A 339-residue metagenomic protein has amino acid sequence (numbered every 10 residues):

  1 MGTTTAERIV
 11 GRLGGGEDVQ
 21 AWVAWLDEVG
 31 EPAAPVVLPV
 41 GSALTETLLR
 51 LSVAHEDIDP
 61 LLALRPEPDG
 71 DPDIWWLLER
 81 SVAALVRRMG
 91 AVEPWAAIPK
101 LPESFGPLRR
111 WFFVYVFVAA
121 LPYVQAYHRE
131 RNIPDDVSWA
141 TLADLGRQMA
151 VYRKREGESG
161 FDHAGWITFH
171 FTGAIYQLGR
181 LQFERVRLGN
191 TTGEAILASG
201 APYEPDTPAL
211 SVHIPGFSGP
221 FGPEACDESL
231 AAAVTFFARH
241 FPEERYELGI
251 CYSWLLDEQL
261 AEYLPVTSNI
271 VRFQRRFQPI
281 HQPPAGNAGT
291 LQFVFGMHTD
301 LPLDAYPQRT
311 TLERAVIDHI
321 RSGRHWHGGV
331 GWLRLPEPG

Functional and structural regions predicted by a protein language model:
G2-F221, H240-L248, L264-G339: Non-catalytic substrate-recognition and accessory regions of acyl/acetyltransferase enzymes
G216-E224, L255-E258: Short acidic, S/G/P-rich loop/turn micro-motifs used as interaction or catalytic elements
F221-A238, G249: Conserved acetyl-CoA-binding loop-helix of GNAT-fold acetyltransferases
L248-I250, D257: Extended, charge-biased low-complexity segments that typically form long amphipathic alpha-helices/coiled-coils
